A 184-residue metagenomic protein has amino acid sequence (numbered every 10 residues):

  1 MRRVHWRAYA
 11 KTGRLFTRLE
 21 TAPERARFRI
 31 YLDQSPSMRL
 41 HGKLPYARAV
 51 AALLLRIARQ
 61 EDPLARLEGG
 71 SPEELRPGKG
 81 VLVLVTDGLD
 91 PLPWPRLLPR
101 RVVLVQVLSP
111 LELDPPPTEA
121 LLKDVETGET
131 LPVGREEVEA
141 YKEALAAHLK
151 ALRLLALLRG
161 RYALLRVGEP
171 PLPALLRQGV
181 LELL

Functional and structural regions predicted by a protein language model:
M1-G70, K79-V83, P91, E112: An amphipathic, basic-hydrophobic helix/alpha-beta surface used to engage anionic, phosphate-rich ligands or surfaces
W6, A51, D87, V102 (+1 more regions): A residue-level signal for conserved active-site and pocket-lining positions in enzyme catalytic cores
A8, Y31, T86, G179-L184: Short, Lys/Arg-enriched charge-dense amphipathic segments
Q34, V85-D90, V107-L108, V167-G168: Structural motif
E73: Conserved, well-structured beta-alpha core segment at the onset of a catalytic domain
P77-G78, P95-L184: Von Willebrand factor type A / integrin I
